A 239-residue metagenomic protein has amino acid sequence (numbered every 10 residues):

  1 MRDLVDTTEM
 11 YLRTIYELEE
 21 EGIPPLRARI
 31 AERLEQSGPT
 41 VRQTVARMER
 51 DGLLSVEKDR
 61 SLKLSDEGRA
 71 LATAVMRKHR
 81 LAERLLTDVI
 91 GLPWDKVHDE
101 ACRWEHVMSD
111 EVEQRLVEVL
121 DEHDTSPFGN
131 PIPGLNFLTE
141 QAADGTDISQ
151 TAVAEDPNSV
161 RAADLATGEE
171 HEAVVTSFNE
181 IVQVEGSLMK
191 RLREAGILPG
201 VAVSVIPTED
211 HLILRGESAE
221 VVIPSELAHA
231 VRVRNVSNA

Functional and structural regions predicted by a protein language model:
M1-L12, I148-A154: Short alpha-helical segments that sit at the start of domains
Y11, I30, V41-D51, L192: Basic amphipathic alpha-helical segments that dock to polyanions
E21-A31: Short acidic, hydrophobic short linear motifs in intrinsically disordered regions
P39, D95: Key DNA-contact positions within bacterial/archaeal DNA-binding proteins
E49-D59: A short, conserved structural fragment
R60-H79: Basic, amphipathic "hinge/linker" alpha-helix immediately C-terminal to the N-terminal HTH DNA-binding motif
H106-S225: Mid-protein regulatory/catalytic core that forms ligand/cofactor-binding pockets and protein-protein interaction
